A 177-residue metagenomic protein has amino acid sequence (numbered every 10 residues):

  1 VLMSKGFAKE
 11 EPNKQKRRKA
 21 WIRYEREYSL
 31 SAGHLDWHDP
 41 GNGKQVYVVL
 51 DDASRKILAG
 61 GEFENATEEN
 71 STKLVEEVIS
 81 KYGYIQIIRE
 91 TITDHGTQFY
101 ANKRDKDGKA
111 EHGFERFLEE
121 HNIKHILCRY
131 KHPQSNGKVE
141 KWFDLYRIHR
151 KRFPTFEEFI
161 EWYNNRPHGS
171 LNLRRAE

Functional and structural regions predicted by a protein language model:
V1-H34, K109-H112: Basic, flexible linker segments flanking DNA-binding modules in nucleic acid-interacting mobile-element proteins
A8, W37-V46, S54-E158, W162: RNase H-like DDE/DDD metal-dependent nuclease/strand-transfer catalytic core used by mobile genetic elements
F153-E177: Charged, gly/pro-enriched flexible loop segments at helix/strand junctions
